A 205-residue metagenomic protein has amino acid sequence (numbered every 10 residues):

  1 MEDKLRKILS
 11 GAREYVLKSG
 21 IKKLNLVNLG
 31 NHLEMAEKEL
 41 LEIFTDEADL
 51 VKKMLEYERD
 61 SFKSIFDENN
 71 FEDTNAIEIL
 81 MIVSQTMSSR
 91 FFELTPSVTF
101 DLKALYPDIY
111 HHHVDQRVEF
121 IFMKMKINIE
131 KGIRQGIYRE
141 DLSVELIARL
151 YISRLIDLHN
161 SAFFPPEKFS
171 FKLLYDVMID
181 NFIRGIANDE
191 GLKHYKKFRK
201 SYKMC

Functional and structural regions predicted by a protein language model:
K4-R13, L29, M54-E58, F62 (+1 more regions): Generic hydrophobic, amphipathic alpha-helix propensity
K7, Y15-D49, K53: Helix-turn-helix
E47, M54, E58, F62 (+5 more regions): Hydrophobic/aromatic residues within well-ordered alpha-helical segments
K53, F66-S97, A148-Y151, Y175: Hydrophobic alpha-helical connector segments
N69, V98-L102, A162-P165: Secondary-structure edge/capping motif, primarily at the C-terminal ends of alpha-helices and the immediately following
M81, K126-E130, V144-I152, I156 (+2 more regions): Short, well-structured alpha-helical segments
F92-K126, R134-I137, D141, L146: Short secondary-structure transition hinges
I127-K131, K168-C205: C-terminal peripheral helix-coil segments that are non-catalytic and often amphipathic
